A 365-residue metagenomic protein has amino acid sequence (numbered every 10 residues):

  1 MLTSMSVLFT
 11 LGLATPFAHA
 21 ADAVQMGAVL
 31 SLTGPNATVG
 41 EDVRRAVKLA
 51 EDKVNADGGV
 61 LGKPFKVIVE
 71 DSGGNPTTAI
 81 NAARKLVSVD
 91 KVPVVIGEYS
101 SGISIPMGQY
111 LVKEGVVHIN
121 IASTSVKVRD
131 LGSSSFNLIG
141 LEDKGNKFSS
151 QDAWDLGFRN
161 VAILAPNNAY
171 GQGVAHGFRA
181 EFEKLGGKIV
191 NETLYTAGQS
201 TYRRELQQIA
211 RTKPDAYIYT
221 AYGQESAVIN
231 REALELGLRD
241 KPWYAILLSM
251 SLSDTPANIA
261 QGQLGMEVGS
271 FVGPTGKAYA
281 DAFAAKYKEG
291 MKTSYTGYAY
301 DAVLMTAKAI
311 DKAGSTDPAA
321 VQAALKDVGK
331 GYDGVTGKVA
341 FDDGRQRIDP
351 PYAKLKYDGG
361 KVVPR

Functional and structural regions predicted by a protein language model:
M1-L8: Sec-dependent N-terminal signal peptides
M5, A20-R365: Extracytosolic ligand-binding ectodomains
L13-A20: Sec/Tat signal peptide C-region and signal peptidase I cleavage site
